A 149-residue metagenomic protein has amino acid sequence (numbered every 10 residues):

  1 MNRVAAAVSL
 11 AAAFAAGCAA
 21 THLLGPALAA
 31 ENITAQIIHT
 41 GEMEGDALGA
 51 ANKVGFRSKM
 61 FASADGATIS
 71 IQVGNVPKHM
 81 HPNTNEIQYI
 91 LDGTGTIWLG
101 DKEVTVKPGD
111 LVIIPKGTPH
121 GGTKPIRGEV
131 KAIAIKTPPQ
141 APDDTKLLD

Functional and structural regions predicted by a protein language model:
M1-L10: Bacterial N-terminal signal peptides that target proteins for export
S9-G17: Hydrophobic membrane-insertion alpha-helices, especially the h-region of bacterial N-terminal signal peptides
G17, T21-I71, P77-K78, L147-D149: A short, N-terminal "cap"/entry segment at the start of jelly-roll beta-barrel domains of the cupin/DSBH fold
A64, W98-K102: Short strand-coil-strand connectors
I71-Q72, P82-L99: Short, conserved beta-strand element in jelly-roll/cupin
P77-N83, T123-P125: Short histidine-centered beta-strand/loop micro-motifs that create catalytic or ligand/metal-coordination sites
K102-G117: Short acidic-glycine-tyrosine-enriched beta hairpin
K116-D143: Ligand-binding loop in jelly-roll beta-barrel domains
